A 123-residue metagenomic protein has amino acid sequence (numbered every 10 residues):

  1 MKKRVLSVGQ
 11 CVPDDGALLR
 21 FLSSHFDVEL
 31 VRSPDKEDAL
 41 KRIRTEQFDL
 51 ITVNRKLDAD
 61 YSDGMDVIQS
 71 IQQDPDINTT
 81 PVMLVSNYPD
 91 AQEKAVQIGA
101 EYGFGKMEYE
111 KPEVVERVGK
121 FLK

Functional and structural regions predicted by a protein language model:
K2-P13, L18-L22, I51: Conserved acidic segment of CheY-like receiver
D27-D35: Short hydrophobic/Thr-rich beta-strand motif most characteristic of the beta2 strand and flanking loop of CheY-like
P34-L50, K56-D58: Acidic, metal-coordinating helix/loop segments flanking the phosphotransfer/catalytic sites of two-component signaling
R44-E46, Q72-N78, I98: Conserved phosphotransfer cores of two-component systems
T52-I71: Conserved phosphotransfer microenvironments
D63, N87-F104: Alpha4 helix (beta4-alpha4-beta5 surface) of REC/receiver domains from two-component response regulators
N78-P89: A short, hydrophobic beta-strand element within the central beta-sheet of small alpha/beta folds
E108-V118: C-terminal output helix
